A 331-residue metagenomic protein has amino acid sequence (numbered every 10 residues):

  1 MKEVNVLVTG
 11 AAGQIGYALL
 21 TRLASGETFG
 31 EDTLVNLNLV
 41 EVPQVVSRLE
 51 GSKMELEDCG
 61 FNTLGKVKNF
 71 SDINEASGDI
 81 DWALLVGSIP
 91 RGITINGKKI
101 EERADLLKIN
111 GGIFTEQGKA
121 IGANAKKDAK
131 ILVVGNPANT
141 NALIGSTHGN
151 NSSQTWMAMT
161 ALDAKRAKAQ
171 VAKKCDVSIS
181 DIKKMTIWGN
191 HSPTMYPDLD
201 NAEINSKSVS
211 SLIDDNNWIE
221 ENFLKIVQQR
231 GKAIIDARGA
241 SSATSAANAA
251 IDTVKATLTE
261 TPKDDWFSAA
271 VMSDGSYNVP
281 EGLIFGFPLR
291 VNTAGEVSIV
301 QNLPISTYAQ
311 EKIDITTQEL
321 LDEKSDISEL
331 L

Functional and structural regions predicted by a protein language model:
V8-A12, L20: N-terminal Rossmann NAD(P)H-binding glycine-rich loop of SDR-like oxidoreductase domains
Y17: Residues forming the Rossmann-fold NAD(P)(H) cofactor-binding site
L20-G30: Histidine-anchored nucleotide/phosphate-binding helix
T28, D32-I80, I89, I95-N96 (+1 more regions): Conserved N-terminal Rossmann-fold NAD(P) cofactor-binding segment
A83-L85, V133: Redox-cofactor binding/interface segments in oxidoreductases and associated redox assembly factors
K99-A169: Rossmann-like NAD(P)(H) cofactor-binding subdomain of soluble oxidoreductases
H148-Q154, A164-L331: C-terminal substrate-binding/catalytic lobe of Rossmann-fold NAD(P)-dependent dehydrogenases
